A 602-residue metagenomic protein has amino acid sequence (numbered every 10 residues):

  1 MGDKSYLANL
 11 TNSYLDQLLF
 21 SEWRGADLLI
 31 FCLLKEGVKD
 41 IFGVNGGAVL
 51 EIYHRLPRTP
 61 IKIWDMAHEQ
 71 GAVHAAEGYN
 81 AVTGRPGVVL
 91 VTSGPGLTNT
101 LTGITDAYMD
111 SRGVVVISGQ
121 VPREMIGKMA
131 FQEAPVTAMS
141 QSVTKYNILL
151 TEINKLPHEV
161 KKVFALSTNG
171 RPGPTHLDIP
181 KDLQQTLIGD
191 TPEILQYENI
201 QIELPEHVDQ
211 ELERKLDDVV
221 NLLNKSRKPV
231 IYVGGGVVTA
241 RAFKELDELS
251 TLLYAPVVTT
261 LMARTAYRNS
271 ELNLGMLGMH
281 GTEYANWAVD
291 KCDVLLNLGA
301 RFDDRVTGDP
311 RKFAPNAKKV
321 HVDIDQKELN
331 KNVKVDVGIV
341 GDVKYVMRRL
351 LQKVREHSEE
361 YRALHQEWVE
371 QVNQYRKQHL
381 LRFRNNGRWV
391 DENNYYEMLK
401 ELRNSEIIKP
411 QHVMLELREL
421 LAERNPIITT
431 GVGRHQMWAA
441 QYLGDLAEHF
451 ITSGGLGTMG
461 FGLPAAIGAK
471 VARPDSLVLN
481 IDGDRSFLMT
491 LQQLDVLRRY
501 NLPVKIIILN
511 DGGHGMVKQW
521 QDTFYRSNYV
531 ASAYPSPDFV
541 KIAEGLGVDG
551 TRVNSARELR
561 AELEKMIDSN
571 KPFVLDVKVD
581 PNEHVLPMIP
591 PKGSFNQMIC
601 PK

Functional and structural regions predicted by a protein language model:
G2-A363, L420, P503-I506, A543 (+1 more regions): N-terminal alpha/beta PP-like core and its mobile active-site loop of ThDP/TPP-dependent enzymes
A26-I30, V44, I52-H54, N373-P464 (+1 more regions): Active-site diphosphate/adenylate-binding microenvironment
V44-G46, W64-H74, V89-G96, T151-E152 (+7 more regions): Active-site nucleophile and cofactor-binding loops and adjacent substrate-binding regions of central metabolic enzymes
E77, T137-A138, D247, L415 (+4 more regions): Active-site phosphate/pyrophosphate- and oxyanion-stabilizing loops and adjacent acidic/basic residues in soluble
I117, I126-Q132, T282, N330-N332 (+3 more regions): Thiamine diphosphate
P172-T175, S358-Y375, H379-N386: Flexible, glycine/charged-enriched surface loops at secondary-structure junctions
H176, H321, T429, I481-D482: Generic enzyme active-site microenvironment
D178-L183, G433-Q436, D580: A glycine-rich phosphate-binding loop feature that marks nucleotide/adenosyl-phosphate handling sites
